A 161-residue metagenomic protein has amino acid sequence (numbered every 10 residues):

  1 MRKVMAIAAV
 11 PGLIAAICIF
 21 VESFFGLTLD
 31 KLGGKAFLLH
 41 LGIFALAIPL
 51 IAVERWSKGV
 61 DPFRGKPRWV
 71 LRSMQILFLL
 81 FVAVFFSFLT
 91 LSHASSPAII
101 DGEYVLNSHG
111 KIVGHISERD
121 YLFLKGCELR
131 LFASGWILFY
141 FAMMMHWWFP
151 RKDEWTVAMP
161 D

Functional and structural regions predicted by a protein language model:
M5-I19: Alpha-helical transmembrane segments
C18-L32, L89-S92: Juxtamembrane "helix-exit" motif on the non-cytosolic side of transmembrane helices
L27-A47, Y121-R130: Transmembrane alpha-helix entry/boundary detector in multi-pass membrane proteins
L50-V70: Membrane-helix interface/capping segments
E54, C127-E154: Transmembrane alpha-helical segments in integral membrane proteins
R64-R72, M143-D161: Cytoplasmic juxtamembrane regions at transmembrane-helix boundaries
S73-S96: Hydrophobic alpha-helical membrane-insertion segments
S92-K111: Juxtamembrane non-transmembrane "cap" segments at the membrane-aqueous interface of multi-pass membrane proteins
